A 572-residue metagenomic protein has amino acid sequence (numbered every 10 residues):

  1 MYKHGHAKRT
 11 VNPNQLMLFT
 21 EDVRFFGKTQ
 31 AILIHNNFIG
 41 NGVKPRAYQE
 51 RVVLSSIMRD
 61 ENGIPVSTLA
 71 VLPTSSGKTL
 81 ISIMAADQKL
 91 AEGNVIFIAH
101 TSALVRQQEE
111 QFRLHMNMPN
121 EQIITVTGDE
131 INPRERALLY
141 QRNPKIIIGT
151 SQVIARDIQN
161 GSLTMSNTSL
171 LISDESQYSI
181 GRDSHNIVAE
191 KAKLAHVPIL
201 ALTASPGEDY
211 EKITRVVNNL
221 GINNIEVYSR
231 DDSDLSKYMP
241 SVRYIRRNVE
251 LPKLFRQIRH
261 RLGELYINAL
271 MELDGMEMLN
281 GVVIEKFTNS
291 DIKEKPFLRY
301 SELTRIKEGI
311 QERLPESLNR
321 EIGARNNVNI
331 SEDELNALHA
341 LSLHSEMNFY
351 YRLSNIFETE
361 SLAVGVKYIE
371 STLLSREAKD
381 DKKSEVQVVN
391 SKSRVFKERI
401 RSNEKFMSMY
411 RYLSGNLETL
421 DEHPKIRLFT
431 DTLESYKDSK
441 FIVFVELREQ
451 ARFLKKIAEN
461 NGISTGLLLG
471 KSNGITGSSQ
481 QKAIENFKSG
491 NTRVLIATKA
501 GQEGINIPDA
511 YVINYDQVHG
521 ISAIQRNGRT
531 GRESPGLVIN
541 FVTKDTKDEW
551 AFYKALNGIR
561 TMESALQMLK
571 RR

Functional and structural regions predicted by a protein language model:
M1-E503, P508-R572: N-terminal helicase ATP-binding lobe
